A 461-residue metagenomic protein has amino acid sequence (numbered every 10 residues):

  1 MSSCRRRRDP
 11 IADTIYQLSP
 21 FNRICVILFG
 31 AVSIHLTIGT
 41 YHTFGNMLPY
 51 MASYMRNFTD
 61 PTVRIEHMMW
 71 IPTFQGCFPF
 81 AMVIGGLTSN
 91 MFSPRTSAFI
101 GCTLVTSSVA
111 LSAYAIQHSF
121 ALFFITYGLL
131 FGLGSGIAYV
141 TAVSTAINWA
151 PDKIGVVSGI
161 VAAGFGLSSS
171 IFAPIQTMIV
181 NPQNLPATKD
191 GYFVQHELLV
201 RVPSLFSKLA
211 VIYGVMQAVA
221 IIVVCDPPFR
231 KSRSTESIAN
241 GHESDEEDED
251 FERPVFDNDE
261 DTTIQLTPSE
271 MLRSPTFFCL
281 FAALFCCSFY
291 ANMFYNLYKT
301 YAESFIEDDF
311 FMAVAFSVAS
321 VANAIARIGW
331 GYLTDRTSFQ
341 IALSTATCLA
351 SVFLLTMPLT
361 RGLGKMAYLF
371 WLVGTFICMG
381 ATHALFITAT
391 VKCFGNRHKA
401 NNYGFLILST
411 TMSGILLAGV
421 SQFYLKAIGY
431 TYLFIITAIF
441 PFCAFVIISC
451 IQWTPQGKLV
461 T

Functional and structural regions predicted by a protein language model:
M1-I38, V223-F229, D259-F278: Cytosolic juxtamembrane N-terminal segment immediately preceding the first transmembrane helix of multi-pass
F44-M51, F172-A173, P268-W330, L417: Extracytoplasmic gate region of multi-pass secondary transporters
M51, S135-S158, Y298, G380-F394: Intracellular juxtamembrane helix-capping segments at the cytosolic ends of symmetry-related transmembrane helices
M51-A52, T88-S89, I175-N184, E197 (+3 more regions): Interfacial helix-cap and linker-helix signal at transmembrane-aqueous boundaries of multi-pass secondary transporters
W70-L87, S317-G329: Central cavity-lining transmembrane alpha-helices of secondary-active solute carriers, predominantly the Major
T103-Q117, L349-G362: C-terminal ends and interior cores of transmembrane alpha-helices in multi-pass membrane transporters/permeases
S108, F120-I137, A367-A381: Hydrophobic core of transmembrane alpha-helices in multi-pass small-molecule transporters, especially MFS/SLC-type
P151-A187, G404-A418: Glycine-rich segments within core transmembrane alpha-helices of 12-TM secondary carriers
